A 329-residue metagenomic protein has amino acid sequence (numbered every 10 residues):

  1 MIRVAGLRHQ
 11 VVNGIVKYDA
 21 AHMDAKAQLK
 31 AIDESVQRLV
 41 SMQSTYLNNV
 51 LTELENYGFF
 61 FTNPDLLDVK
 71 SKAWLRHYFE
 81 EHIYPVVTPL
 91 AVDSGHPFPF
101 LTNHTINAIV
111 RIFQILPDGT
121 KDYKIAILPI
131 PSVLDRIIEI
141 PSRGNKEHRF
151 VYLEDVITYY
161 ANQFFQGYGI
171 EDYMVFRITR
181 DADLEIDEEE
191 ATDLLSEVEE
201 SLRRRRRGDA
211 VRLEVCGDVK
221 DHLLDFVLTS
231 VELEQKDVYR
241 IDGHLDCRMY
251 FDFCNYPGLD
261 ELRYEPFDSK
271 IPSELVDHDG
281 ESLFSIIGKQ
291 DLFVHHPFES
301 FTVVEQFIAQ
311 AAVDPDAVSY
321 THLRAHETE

Functional and structural regions predicted by a protein language model:
M1-S319: N-terminal non-catalytic structural scaffold regions of very large proteins
H322, E327-E329: Single conserved hydrophobic/aromatic residue that forms the stacking wall/gate of nucleotide- or nucleobase-binding
